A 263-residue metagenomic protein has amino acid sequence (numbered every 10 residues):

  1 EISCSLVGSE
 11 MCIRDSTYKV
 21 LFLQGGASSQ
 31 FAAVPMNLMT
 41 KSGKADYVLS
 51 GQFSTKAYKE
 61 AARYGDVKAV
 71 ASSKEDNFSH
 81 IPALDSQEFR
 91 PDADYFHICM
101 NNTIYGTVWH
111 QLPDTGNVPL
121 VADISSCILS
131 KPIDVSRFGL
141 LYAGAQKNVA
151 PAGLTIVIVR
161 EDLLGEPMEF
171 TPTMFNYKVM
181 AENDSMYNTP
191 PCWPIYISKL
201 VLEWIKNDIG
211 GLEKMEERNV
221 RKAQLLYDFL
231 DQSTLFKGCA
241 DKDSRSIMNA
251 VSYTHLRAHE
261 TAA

Functional and structural regions predicted by a protein language model:
E1-G8, H255-A258, A262-A263: Single conserved hydrophobic/aromatic residue that forms the stacking wall/gate of nucleotide- or nucleobase-binding
M11-C12: Active-site loops and adjacent core secondary-structure elements that bind or stabilize anionic groups
Y18-S42, S54-A57: Conserved beta-loop-alpha segment that forms the PLP phosphate-binding cup at the N-terminus of a helix
L49-Y64: Substrate-binding/gating loop at the entrance of the active-site cleft, primarily in PLP-dependent aminotransferase-like
A61, S72-I128: Active-site phosphate-binding strand-loop segment of PLP-dependent enzymes
V121, V135-Q146: Conserved active-site segment immediately N-terminal to the catalytic lysine that forms the internal aldimine
A145-Y227, D241: Active-site C-terminal subdomain of aminotransferase-like
K237-R257: Conserved PLP-binding catalytic core of the aspartate aminotransferase-like
